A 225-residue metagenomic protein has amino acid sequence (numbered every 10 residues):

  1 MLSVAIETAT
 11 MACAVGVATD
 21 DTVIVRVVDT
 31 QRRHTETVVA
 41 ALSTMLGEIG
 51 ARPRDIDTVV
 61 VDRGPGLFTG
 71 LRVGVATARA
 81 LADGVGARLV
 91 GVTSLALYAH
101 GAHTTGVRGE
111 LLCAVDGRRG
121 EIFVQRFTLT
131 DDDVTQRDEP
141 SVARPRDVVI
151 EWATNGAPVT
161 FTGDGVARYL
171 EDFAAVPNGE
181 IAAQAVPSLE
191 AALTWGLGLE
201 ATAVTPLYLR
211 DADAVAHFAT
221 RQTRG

Functional and structural regions predicted by a protein language model:
M1-P65: N-terminal beta-alpha supersecondary unit
A9-A12, G120, T202-A203: Short, basic and Ser/Thr-rich N-terminal targeting/leader segments
V27, R33, R88-V186, A201 (+4 more regions): Surface "functional belts" at beta-alpha junctions
D29-A40, F68, R72, A76 (+1 more regions): Residues at secondary-structure transition points
E36, A40, T44-G47, L97 (+2 more regions): Short, contiguous clusters of charged residues that form electrostatic/catalytic patches at enzyme active sites, used
M45-I49, G84, A102, S188-E200: Stable alpha-helical structural segments in soluble proteins, enriched in small hydrophobic residues
V60-S94: DPxDG-like acidic metal-binding loop motif
